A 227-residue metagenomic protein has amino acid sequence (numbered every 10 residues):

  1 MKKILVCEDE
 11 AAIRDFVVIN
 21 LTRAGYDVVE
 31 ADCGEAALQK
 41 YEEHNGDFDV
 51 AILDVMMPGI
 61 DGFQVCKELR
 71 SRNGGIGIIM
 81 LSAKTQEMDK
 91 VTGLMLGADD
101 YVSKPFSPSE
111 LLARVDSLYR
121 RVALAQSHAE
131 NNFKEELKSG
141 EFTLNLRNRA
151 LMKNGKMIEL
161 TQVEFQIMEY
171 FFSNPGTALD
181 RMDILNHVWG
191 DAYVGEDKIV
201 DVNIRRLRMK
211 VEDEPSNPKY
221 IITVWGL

Functional and structural regions predicted by a protein language model:
K2-K3, S117-A178, M182: Short, Lys/Arg-enriched segments at the junction into DNA-binding effector domains of transcriptional regulators
L5, E30-V50: Acidic, metal-coordinating helix/loop segments flanking the phosphotransfer/catalytic sites of two-component signaling
E8: Conserved acidic carboxylate
D15-R23: Charged docking surfaces used in two-component/phosphorelay signaling
A51-M56, K84: The short loop immediately C-terminal to the conserved phospho-acceptor aspartate in CheY-like receiver
K67, S71-K138: Basic, amphipathic DNA-recognition helix from helix-turn-helix-like DNA-binding domains
A150-L227: Positively charged, aromatic-enriched patches within helix-turn-helix-type DNA-binding elements, predominantly
